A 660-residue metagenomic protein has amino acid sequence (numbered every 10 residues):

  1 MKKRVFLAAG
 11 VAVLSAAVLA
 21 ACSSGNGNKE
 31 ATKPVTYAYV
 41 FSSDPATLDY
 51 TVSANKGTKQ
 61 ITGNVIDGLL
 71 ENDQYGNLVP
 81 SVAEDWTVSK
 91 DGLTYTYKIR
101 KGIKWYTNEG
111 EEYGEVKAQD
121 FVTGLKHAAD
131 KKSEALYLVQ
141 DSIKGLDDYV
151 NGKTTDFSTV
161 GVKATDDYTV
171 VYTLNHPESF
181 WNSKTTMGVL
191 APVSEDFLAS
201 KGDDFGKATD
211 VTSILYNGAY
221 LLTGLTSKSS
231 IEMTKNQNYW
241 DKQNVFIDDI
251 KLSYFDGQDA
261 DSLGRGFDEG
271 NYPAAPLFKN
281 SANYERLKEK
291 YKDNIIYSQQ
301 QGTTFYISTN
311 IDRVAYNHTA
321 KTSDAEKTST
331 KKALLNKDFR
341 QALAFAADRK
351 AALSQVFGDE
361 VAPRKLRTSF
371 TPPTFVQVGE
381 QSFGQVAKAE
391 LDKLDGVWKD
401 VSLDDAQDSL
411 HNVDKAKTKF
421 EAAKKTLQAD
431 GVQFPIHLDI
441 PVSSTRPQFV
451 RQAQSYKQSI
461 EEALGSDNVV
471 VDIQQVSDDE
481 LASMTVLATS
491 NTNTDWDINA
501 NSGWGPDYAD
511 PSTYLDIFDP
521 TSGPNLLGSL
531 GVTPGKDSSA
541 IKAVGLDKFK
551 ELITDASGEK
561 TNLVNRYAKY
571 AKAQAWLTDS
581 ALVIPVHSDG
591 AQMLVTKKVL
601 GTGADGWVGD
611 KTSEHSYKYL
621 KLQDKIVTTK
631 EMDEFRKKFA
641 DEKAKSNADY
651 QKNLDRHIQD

Functional and structural regions predicted by a protein language model:
V18-A21: C-terminal motif of bacterial Sec signal peptides marking the signal peptidase cleavage site
V40-K90, L215: N-terminal lobe/hinge region of extracytoplasmic solute-binding protein
E84-L138, G266, S329-L335, R340-A342: Aromatic- and charge-enriched surface segment that lines or borders ligand/interaction sites
D120, A129-L198: Surface-exposed binding/hinge segments that line and control ligand-binding clefts or catalytic entry sites
L174-S253, S262, K625-Q659: Gly/Pro-rich hinge or "lid" segments in bacterial periplasmic/extracellular proteins
T223-Q237, S253-S323, K350, S354-V356 (+1 more regions): Extracellular/periplasmic solute-recognition and catalytic clefts
K332, Q341, Q407-N412, V469-A482 (+3 more regions): Extracytoplasmic/peripheral linker and loop segments enriched in polar/acidic and small residues with frequent Thr/Pro
A333-E462, E631-Q659: Append "and occasionally in soluble cytosolic enzymes with long acidic Gly/Pro-rich linkers
